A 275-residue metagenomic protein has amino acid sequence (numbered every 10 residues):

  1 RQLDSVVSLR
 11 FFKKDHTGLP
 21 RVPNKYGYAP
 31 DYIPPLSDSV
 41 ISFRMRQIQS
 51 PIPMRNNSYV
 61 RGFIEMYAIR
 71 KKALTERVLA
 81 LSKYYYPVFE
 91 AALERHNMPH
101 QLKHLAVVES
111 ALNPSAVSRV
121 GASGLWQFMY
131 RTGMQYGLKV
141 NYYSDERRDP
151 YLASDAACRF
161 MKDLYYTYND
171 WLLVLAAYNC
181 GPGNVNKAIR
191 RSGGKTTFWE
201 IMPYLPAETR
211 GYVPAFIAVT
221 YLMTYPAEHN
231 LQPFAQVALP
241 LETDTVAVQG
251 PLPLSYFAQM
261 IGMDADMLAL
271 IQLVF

Functional and structural regions predicted by a protein language model:
R1-N97: An acidic, Gly/Ser/Thr/Pro-rich helix-cap/linker signature
G27, P35, I69-Y84, H96 (+7 more regions): Soluble non-cytosolic domains of exported or imported proteins
Y59-G62, R77, L81-Y84, V88 (+13 more regions): Extracytoplasmic/secreted proteins, especially bacterial periplasmic and envelope-associated proteins
F63-R77, A111-V120, Q127-N169, I189-P203: Substrate-binding clefts and substrate-entry loops adjacent to catalytic sites of polymer-processing enzymes acting on
M98-S115, V174-G181, T220, L268-Q272: Short, functionally critical alpha-helical segments immediately adjacent to catalytic or ligand/cofactor-binding
L205, L270-F275: Extracellular LysM carbohydrate-binding repeats and other cell-envelope/extracellular binding modules
A207-E228: Catalytic cores of secreted or luminal carbohydrate-active enzymes
F234-A265: Primarily a LysM-type cell-wall glycan-binding module
